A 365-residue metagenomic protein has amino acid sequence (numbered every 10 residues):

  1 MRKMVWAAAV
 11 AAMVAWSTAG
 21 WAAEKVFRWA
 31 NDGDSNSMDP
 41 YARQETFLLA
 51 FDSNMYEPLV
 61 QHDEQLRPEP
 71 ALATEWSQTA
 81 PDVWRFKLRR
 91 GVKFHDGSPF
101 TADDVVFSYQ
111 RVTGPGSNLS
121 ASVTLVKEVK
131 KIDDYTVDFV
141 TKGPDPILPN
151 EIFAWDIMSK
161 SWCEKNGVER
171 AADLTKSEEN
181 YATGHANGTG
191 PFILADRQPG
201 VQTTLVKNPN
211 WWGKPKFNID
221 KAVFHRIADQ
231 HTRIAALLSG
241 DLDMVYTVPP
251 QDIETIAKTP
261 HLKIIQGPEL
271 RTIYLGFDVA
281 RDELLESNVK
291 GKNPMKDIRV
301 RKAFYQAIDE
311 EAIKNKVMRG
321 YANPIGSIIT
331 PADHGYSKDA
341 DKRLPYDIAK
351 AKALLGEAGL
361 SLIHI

Functional and structural regions predicted by a protein language model:
A30-A80, Q110, N187-T189: N-terminal lobe/hinge region of extracytoplasmic solute-binding protein
R67, W155-F217, K221-V223, S337 (+1 more regions): Gly/Pro-rich hinge or "lid" segments in bacterial periplasmic/extracellular proteins
T74-N118, I132, D138-G143, R233-A236 (+2 more regions): Aromatic- and charge-enriched surface segment that lines or borders ligand/interaction sites
S77, A121-A171: Surface-exposed binding/hinge segments that line and control ligand-binding clefts or catalytic entry sites
E151, V289-D333: Periplasmic-binding protein-like
N180, P209-T255, I298: Ligand-site clamp/hinge motif
N323-A358: Structural transition elements
I363-I365: Conserved small/polar residues in nucleotide/adenosyl-binding loops
